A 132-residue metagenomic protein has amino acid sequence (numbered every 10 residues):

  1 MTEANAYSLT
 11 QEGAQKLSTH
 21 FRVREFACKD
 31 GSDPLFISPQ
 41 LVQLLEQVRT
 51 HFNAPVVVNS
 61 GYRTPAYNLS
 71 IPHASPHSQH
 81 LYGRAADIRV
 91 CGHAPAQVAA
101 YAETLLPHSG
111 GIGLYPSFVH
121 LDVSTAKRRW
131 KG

Functional and structural regions predicted by a protein language model:
M1-H51, V57, L114-P116, S124-G132: Extracytoplasmic cell-surface/polysaccharide-interacting catalytic and binding patches
I37-L44, A54, Y67, R84 (+2 more regions): Amphipathic alpha-helical interface surfaces
V48-R49, T64, I88: Cysteine-centered nucleophilic/redox motifs
H51-F52, L106: A structural signal for short coil/turn segments at secondary-structure junctions
V58-L69: Acidic helix-start/capping segments at beta-turn-to-alpha-helix junctions
P72-A74: Alpha-helical scaffolding within the catalytic cores of extracellular/periplasmic polymer-degrading hydrolases
P76-G132: Catalytic cores and adjacent binding grooves of peptidoglycan-active enzymes
